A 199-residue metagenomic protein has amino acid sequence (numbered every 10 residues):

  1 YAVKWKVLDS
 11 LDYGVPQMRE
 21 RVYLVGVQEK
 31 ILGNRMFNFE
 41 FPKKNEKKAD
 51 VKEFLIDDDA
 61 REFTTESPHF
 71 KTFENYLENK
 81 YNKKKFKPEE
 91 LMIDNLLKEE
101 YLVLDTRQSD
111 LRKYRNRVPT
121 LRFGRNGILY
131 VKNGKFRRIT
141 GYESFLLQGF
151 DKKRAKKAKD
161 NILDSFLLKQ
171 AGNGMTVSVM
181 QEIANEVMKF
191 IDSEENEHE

Functional and structural regions predicted by a protein language model:
Y1-T120: Class I S-adenosyl-L-methionine
Y76-E199: C-terminal target-recognition/interaction regions appended to catalytic cores
